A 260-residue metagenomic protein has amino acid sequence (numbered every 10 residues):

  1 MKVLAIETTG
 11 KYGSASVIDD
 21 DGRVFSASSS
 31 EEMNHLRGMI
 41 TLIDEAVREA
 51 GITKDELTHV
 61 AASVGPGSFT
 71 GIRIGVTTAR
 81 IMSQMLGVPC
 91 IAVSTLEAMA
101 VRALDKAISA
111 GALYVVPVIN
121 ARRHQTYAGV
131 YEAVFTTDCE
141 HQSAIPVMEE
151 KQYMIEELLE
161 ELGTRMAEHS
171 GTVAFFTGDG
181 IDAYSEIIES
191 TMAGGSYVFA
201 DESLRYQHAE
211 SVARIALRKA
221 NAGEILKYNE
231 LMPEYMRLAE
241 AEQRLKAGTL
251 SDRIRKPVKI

Functional and structural regions predicted by a protein language model:
M1-V64, Y206, I260: N-terminal beta-alpha supersecondary unit
S16-I18, Y127-Y131, E234: Conserved hydrophobic/aromatic positions in well-ordered beta-strands
D20-D21, V76-L86, V134-T136, M192-G194: A glycine- and small-aliphatic-rich helix-loop capping segment at beta-alpha/alpha-beta transitions that lines
N34, P89-Y206, V258: Surface "functional belts" at beta-alpha junctions
E49-E56, S83-V93, I108-G111: Phosphate-handling active-site elements
A61-T95: DPxDG-like acidic metal-binding loop motif
V198-I260: Acyltransferase
